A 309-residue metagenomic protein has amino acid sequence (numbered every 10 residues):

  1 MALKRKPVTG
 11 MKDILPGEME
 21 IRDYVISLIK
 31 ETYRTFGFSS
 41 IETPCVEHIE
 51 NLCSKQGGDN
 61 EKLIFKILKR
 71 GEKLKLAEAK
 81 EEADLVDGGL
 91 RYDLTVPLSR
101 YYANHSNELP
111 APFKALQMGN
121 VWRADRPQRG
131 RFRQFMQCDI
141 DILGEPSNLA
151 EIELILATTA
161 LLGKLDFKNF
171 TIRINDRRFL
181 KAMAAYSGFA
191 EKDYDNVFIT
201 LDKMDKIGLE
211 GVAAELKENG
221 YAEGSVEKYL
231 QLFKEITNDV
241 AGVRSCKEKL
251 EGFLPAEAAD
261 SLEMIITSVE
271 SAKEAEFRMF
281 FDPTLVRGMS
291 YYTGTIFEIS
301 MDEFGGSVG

Functional and structural regions predicted by a protein language model:
M1-M19, L76: Auxiliary tRNA-acceptor-end handling modules of aminoacyl-tRNA synthetases
M1-P7, K69, R129, K234-D239: Short, composition-biased local secondary-structure segments
E18-F36, E47-H48, K80-L85, D93-N107 (+2 more regions): Positively charged, Gly/Ser-enriched RNA/tRNA-binding surfaces
T43-K62, I174-Y186, L285-T293: Beta-rich nucleic-acid/ligand-interaction surfaces
C45-G88: Polyanion/phosphate-binding surface patch
N60-L76, G188-A214, M301-F304: Acidic, His- and aromatic-enriched active-site or binding-groove loops in soluble protein domains that engage sugars
L154, D176-F179, V197, S261: Internal, well-ordered alpha-helical segments in soluble enzyme and binding-protein domains
F170-I172: A short amphipathic beta-strand at an alpha->beta junction
